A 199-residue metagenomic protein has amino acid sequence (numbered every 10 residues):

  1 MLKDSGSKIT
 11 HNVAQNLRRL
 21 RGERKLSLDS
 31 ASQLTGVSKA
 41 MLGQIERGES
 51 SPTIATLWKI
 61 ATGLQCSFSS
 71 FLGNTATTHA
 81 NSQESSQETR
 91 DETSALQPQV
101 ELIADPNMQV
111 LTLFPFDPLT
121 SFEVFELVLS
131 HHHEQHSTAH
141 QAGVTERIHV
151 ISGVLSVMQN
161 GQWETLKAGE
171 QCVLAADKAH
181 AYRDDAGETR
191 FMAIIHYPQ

Functional and structural regions predicted by a protein language model:
M1-E23: A short, Lys/Arg-rich alpha-helix, primarily the initiator
R21, S32, A61: The alpha-helix within a helix-turn-helix
K25-G43: Short alpha-helical DNA-recognition segment
A55-S70: DNA major-groove recognition helix of helix-turn-helix/homeodomain DNA-binding modules
D91-E101, P106-F116, E123-A142, A176-D177: Conserved short histidine dyad/triad with adjacent acidic residue
P106-Q109, T120, K167-A168, A176-Q199: Ligand-binding loop in jelly-roll beta-barrel domains
A142-N160: Glycine- and acidic-residue-biased ligand/ion/polar-headgroup-sensing regions
